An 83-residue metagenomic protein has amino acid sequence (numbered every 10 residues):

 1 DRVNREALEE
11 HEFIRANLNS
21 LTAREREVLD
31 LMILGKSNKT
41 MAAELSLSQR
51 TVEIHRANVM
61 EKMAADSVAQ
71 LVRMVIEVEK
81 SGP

Functional and structural regions predicted by a protein language model:
D1, L8-E9, K39, T51-H55: General secondary-structure edge motif
D1-A23, A69, E77-G82: Short, flexible helix-to-coil linker/hinge segments that flank and couple to helix-turn-helix
E12-T51: Helix-turn-helix DNA-binding segment
E44, H55-N58: Residues within the DNA-recognition helix of helix-turn-helix
A57-P83: Basic, Lys/Arg-enriched C-terminal extension of HTH/homeodomain DNA-binding domains
